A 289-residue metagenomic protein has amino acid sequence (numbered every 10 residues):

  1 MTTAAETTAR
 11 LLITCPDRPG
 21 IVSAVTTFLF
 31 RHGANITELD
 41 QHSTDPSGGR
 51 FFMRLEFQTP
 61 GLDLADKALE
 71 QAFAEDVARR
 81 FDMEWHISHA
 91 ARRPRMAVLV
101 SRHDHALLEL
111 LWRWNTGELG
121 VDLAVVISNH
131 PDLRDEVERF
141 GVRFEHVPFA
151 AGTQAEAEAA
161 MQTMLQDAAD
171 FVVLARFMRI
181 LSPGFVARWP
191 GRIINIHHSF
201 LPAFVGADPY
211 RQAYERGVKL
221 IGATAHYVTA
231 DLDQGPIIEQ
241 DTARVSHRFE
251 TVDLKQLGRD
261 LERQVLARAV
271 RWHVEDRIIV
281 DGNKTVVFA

Functional and structural regions predicted by a protein language model:
M1-T3, G61: Polar low-complexity intrinsically disordered regions
T3-P16: Short glycine-/aliphatic-rich beta-strand segments at the starts of folded cytosolic domains
S23-A24, R268: Alpha-helical macromolecular-interaction surfaces
F30-T37, V77-D82: Short secondary-structure junctions
N35-D45: A short beta-strand-loop structural module common to alpha/beta enzyme folds
S43-A289: One-carbon transfer enzymes
